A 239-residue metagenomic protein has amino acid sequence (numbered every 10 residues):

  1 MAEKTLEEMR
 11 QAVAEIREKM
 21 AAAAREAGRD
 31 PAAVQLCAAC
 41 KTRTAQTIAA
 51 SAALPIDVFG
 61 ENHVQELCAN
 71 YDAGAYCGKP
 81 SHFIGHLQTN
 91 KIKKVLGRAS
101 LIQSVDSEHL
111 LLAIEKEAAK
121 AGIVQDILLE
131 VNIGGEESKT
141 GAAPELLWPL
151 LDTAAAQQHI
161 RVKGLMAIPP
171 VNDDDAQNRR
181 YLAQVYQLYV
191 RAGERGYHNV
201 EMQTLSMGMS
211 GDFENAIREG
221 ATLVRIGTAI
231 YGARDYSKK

Functional and structural regions predicted by a protein language model:
M1-Q187, R191-G211, E219, Y231: Conserved alpha/beta-domain cores
E214-R218, I226, I230-S237: Expand to "…catalyze enediolate/carbanion chemistry for C-C bond making/breaking, isomerization, decarboxylation
